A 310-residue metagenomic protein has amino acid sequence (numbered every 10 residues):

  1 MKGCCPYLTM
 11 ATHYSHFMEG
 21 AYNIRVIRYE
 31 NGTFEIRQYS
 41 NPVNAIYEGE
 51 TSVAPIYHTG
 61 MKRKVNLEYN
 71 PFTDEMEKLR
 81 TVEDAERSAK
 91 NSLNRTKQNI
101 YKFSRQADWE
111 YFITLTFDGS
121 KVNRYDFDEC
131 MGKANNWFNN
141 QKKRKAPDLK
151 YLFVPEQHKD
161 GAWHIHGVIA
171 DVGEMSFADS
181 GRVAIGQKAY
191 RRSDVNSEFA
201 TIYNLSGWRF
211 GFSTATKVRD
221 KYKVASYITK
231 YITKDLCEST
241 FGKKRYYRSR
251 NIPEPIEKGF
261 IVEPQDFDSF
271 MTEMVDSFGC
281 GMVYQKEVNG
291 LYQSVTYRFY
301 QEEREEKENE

Functional and structural regions predicted by a protein language model:
M1-G161, V172-E310: Right-hand nucleic-acid polymerase module
H164: Calcium-binding loop positions in Ca2+-binding modules
